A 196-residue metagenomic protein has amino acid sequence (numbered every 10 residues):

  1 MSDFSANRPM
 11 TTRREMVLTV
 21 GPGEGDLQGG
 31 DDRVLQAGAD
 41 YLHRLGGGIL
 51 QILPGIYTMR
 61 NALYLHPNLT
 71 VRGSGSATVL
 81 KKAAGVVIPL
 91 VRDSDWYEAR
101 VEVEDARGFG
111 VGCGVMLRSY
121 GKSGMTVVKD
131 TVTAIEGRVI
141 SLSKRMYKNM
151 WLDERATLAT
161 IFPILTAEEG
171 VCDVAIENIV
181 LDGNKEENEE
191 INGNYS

Functional and structural regions predicted by a protein language model:
M1-E190: Extracellular "leader-to-stem" segments immediately downstream of a signal peptide or signal-anchor in secreted/lumenal
G193-S196: Beta-propeller domains
